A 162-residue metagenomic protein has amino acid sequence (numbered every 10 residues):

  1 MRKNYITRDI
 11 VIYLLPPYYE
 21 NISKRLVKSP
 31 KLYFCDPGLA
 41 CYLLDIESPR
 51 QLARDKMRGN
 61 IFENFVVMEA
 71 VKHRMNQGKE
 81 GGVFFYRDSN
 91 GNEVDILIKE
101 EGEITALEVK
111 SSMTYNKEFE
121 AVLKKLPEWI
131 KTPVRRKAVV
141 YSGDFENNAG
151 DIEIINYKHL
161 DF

Functional and structural regions predicted by a protein language model:
M1-I104: Accessory nucleic acid-recognition modules appended to NTPase machines
C41-Y42, N116-K117, E146-G150: Switch/connector loops and helix/strand junctions flanking conserved nucleotide-binding motifs in nucleotide-processing
M75-N76, K125-P133: Arginine/glycine-rich "motif VI" loop of SF2 helicases in the C-terminal RecA-like domain
R87, K110, V140-Y141: Short beta-strand/turn micro-motifs composed of small residues that flank or help shape donor/cofactor-binding pockets
K99, A106-T114: Active-site ExK catalytic segment of metal-dependent nucleases
M113-L123: Active-site-adjacent loop/helix micro-motif of nuclease/hydrolase catalytic cores
P133-Y141: Short, hydrophobic beta-strand segments that form beta-sheet elements in well-ordered domains
S142-F162: Domain-level recognition of nuclease-like catalytic cores that cleave nucleotide substrates
